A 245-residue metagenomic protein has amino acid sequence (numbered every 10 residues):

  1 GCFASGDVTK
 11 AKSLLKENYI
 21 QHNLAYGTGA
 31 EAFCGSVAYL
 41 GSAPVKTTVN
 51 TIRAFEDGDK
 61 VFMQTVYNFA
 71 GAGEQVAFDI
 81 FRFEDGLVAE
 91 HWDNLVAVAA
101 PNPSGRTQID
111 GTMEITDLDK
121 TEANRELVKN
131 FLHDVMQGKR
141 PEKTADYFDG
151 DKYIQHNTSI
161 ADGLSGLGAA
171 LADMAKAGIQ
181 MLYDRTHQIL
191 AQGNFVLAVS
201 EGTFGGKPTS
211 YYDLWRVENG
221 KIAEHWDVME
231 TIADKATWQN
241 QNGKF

Functional and structural regions predicted by a protein language model:
G1-F245: C-terminal and inter-domain tail/linker signature
